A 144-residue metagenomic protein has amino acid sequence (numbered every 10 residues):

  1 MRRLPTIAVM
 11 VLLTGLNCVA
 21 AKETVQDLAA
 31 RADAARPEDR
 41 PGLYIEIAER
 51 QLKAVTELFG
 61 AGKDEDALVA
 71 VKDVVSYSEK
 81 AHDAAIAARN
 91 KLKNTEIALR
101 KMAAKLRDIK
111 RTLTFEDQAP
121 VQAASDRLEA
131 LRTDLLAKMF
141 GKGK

Functional and structural regions predicted by a protein language model:
M1-L4: Positively charged n-region of N-terminal signal peptides that target proteins for export
T6-I7, L136: General helical structural elements
I7-G15: Bacterial N-terminal signal peptides
A20-K144: Long, charged/polar, soluble alpha-helical segments
